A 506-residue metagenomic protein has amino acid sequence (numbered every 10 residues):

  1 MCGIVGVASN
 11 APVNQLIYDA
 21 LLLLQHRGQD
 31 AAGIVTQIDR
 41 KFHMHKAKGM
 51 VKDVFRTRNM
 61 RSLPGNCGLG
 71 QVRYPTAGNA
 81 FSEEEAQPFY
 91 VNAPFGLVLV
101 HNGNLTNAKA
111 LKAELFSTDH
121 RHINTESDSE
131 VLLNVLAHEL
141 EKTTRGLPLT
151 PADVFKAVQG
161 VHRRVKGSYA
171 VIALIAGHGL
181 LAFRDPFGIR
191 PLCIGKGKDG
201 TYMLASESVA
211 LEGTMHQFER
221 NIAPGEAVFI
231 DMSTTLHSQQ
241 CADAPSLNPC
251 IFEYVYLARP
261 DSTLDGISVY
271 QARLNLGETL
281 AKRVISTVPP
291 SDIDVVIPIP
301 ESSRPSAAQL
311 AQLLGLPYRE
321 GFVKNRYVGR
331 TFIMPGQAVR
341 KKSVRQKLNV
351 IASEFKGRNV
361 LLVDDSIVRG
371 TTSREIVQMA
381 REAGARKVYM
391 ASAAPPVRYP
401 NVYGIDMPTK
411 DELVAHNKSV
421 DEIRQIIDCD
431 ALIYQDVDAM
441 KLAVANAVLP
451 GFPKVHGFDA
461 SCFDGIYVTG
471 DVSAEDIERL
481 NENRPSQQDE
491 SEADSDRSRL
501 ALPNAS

Functional and structural regions predicted by a protein language model:
M1-P224, F229-D294, I299, K387: Conserved short alpha-helical segments that host acidic/polar catalytic motifs at enzyme active sites
P12-N14, T76-A77, N107, L180 (+8 more regions): Flexible loop/turn segments at secondary-structure boundaries
F55, E130-V135, Y318-G329, I426-V444: A conserved beta-strand->alpha-helix junction
R121, K142, S286-D292, Q312-G321 (+2 more regions): Secondary-structure transition/capping motifs at alpha-helix termini and the adjoining loop/turn into the next element
G160, V209-A210, T214-E226, K282-R283 (+4 more regions): Phosphate/diphosphate-binding loops
H162, G177-G179, R184, G200 (+3 more regions): PRPP-dependent phosphoribosyltransferase catalytic core
V296-I299, S303-L310, L314, Y318 (+2 more regions): Extended, hydrophobic alpha-helical segments in both membrane/secreted and soluble proteins
L313-V360, T371, R398-P408: Short, glycine/charge-rich flexible loops or terminal/linker lids adjacent to PRPP-binding catalytic cores
